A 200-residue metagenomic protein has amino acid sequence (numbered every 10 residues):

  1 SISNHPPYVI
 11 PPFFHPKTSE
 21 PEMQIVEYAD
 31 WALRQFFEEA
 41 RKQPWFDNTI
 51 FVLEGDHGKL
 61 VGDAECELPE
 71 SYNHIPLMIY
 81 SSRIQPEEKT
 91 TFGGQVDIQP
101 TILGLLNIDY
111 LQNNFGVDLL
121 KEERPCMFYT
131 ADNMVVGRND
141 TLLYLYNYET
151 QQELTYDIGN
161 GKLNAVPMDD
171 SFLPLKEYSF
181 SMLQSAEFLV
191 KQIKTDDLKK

Functional and structural regions predicted by a protein language model:
S1-K200: Solvent-exposed soluble domains appended to multi-pass membrane proteins
